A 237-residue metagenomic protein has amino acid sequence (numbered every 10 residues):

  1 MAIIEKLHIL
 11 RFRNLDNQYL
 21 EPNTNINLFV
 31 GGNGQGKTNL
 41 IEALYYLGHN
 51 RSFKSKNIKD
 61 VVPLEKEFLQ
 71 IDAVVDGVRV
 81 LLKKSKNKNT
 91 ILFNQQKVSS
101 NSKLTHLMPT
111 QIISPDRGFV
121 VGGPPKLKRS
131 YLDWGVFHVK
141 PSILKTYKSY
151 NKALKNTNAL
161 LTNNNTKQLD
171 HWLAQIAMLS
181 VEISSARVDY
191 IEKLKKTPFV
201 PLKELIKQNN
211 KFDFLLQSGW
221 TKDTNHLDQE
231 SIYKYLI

Functional and structural regions predicted by a protein language model:
M1-Y46: Pre-Walker A-like glycine/lysine-rich segment at the N-terminus of P-loop NTPase domains
H8, E21, D72-V74, L215: Residue-level recognition of well-ordered beta-strand positions that form the cores of beta-sheet-rich folds across
Y19, I58, K211-D213: Residues at or immediately flanking beta-strands
Y46-H49, A159: Regular, well-ordered alpha-helical segments
G48-L127, D133-I143, K195-V200: Nucleotide-state sensing region of NTPase/ATPase domains
V78, R117-Q208, F212-W220: An accessory alpha-helical subdomain
L202, Q217-I237: Small-residue-rich helix-loop
